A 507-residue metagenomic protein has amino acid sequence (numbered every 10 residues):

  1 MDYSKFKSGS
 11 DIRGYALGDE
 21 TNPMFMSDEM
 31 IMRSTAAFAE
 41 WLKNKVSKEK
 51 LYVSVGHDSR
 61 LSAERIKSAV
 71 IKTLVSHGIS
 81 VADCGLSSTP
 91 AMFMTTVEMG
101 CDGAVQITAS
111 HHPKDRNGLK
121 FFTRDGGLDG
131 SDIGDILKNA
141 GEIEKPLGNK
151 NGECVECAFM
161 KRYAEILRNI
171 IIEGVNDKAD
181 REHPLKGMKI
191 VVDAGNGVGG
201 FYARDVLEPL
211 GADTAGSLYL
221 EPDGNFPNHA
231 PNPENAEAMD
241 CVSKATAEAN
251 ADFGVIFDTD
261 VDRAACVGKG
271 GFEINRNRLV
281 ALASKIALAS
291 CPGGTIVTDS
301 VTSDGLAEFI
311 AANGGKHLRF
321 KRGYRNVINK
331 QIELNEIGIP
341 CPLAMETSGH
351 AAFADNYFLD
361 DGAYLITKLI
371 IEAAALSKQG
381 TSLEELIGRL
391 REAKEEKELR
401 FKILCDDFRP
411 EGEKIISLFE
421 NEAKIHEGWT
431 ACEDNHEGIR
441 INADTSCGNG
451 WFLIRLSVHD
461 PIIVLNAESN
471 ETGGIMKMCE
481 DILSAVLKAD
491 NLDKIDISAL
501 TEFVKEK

Functional and structural regions predicted by a protein language model:
M1-V70, S76-H77, E153-G187: An N-terminal, well-structured beta->alpha segment
D11, V55, M92, V105 (+11 more regions): Buried hydrophobic positions in well-ordered alpha/beta secondary-structure cores of metabolic enzymes
E40-K43, Y52-R116, D205-V267: N-terminal small/polar loop signature for handling phosphorylated ligands or for N-terminal nucleophile
K48-D58, A82, K189-V191, G294-S300: Short glycine-rich phosphate-binding loop at a beta-alpha junction
V75, C84, L137-N169, G268-T347 (+1 more regions): Proline/glycine-rich low-complexity loops and linkers
D115-N139, V267-A283, N356-T367: A short, gly/pro- and small-residue-rich
N117-A249: Gly/Ser/Thr-enriched, mixed-charge loops and adjacent short helices that form phosphate/oxyanion-binding elements
P292-K507: Phosphate-binding and adjacent anionic-ligand microenvironments
